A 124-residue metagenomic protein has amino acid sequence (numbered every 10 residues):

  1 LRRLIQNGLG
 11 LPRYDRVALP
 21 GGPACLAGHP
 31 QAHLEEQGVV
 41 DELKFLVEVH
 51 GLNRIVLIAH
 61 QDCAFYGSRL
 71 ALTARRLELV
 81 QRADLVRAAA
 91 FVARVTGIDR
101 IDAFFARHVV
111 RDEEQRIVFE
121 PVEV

Functional and structural regions predicted by a protein language model:
L1, P20-E35, F45-H50, A64-V124: Divalent-metal-activated hydrolytic enzyme cores
L1-L11: N-terminal beta-strand/alpha-helix entry module and adjacent surface of metal-dependent catalytic domains
N7, P23-C25, I58: A generic structural micro-environment signature that highlights single residues at secondary-structure boundaries
P12-G22: A short beta-strand-loop structural module common to alpha/beta enzyme folds
R13, R54, R100: Residues at the starts of beta-strands that form the adenosine-phosphate
R54-C63: Histidine-centered catalytic micro-motifs
